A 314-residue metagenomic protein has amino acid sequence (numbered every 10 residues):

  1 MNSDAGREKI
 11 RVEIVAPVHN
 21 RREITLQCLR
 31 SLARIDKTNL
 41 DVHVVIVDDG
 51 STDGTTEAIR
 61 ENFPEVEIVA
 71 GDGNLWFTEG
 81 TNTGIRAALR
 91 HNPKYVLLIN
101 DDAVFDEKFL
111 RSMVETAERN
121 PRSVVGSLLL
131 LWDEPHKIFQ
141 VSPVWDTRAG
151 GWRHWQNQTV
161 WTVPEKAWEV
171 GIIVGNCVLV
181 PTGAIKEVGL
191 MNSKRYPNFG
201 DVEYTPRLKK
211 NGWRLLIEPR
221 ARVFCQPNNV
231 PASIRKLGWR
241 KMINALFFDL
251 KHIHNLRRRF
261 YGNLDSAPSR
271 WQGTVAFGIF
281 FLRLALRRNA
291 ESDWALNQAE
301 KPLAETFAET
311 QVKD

Functional and structural regions predicted by a protein language model:
V12-C28, I35, V47: A conserved hydrophobic helix/loop-capping motif in glycosyltransferases and polysaccharide synthases
S31, D48-E57, G73: A conserved acidic beta->alpha catalytic loop
S31-D41: Short, acidic, metal-binding catalytic loop of nucleotide-sugar glycosyltransferases
G71-H91: Glycine-rich, basic loop-to-helix element that forms the pyrophosphate-binding segment of sugar-nucleotide handling
P93-V104: Short beta-strand-to-loop acidic/aromatic patch adjacent to the donor-nucleotide binding site
V104-D146: Conserved donor NDP-sugar-binding/catalytic core segment of glycosyltransferases
T159-V180: A recurrent flexible, glycine/aromatic-enriched loop bordering the glycosyltransferase active site that acts as
K236-D314: Non-catalytic, C-terminal membrane-associated alpha-helical segments of glycosyltransferases
